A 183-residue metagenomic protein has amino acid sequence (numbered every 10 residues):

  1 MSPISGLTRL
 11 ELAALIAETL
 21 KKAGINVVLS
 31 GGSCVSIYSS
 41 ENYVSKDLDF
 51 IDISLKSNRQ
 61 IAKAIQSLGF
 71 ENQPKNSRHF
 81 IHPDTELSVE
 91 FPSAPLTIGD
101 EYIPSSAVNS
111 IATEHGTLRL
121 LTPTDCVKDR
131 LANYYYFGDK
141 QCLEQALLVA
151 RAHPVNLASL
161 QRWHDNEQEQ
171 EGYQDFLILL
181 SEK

Functional and structural regions predicted by a protein language model:
M1-K183: Compositionally biased terminal segments of proteins
